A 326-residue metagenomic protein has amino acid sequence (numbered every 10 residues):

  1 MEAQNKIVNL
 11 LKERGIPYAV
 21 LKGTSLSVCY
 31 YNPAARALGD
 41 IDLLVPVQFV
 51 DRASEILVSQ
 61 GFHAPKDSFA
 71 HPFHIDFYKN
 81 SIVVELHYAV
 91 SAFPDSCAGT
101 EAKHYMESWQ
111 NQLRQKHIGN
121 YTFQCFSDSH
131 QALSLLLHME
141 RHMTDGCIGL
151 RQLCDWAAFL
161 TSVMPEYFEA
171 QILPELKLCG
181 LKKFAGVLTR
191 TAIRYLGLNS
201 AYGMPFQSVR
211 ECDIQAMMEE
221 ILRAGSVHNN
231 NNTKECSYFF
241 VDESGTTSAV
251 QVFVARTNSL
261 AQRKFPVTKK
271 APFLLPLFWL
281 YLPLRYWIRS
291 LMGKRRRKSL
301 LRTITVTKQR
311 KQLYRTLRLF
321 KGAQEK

Functional and structural regions predicted by a protein language model:
M1-G39, V45-K326: Conserved NTP-donor binding/palm subdomain of two-metal-ion nucleotidyltransferases/polymerases, i.e., the charged
